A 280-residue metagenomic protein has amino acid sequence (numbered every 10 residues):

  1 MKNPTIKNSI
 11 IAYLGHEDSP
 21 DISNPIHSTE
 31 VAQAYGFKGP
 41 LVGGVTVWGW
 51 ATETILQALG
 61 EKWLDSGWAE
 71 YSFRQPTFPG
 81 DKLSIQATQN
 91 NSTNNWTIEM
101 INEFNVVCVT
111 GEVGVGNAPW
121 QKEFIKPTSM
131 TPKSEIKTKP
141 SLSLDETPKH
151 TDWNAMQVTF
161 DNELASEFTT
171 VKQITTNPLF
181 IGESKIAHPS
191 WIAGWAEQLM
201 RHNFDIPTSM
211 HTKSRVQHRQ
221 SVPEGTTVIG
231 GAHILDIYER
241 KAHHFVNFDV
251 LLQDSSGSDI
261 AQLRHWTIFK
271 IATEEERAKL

Functional and structural regions predicted by a protein language model:
M1-L14, F73, F78-D145, S221-L280: HotDog/MaoC-like acyl-thioester-processing domains
M1-S66, A118-K213, A272-L280: Hot-dog-fold acyl-thioester-processing enzymes
F37, S72-F73, I206, T212 (+2 more regions): Short, conserved secondary-structure segments in the cores of folded domains
G67-Y71: Long, charged, glycine-rich C-terminal linkers/tails
